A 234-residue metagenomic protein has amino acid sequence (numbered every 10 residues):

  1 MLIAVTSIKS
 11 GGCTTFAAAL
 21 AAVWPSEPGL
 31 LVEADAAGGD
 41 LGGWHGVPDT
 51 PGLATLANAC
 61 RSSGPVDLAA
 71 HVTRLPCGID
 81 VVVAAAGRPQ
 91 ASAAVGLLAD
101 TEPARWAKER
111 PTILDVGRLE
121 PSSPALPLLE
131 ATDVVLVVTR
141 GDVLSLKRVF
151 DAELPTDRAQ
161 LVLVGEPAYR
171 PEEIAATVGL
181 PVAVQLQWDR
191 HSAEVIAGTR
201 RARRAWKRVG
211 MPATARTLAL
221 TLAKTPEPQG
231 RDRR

Functional and structural regions predicted by a protein language model:
M1-E27: Walker A (P-loop) phosphate-binding motif
M1-I3, P28-G29, I79-D80, T112 (+4 more regions): Hydrophobic beta-strand segments of well-ordered beta-sheets in folded domains
T6-S7, L31-K108, S192-G198: P-loop/Walker-type NTP enzyme "switch/lid" segment
V47-P51, P155-T156, T177-V178, R201-R204: Short, hinge-like loop/turn segments at secondary-structure boundaries
D100-T101, W106-A197: Conserved catalytic-core segment of NTP-binding enzymes
E194-A219: C-terminal boundary of histidine-terminating zinc-finger modules
E227-R234: C-terminal helical "lid" subdomain and adjoining coupling/linker elements of P-loop NTPases
